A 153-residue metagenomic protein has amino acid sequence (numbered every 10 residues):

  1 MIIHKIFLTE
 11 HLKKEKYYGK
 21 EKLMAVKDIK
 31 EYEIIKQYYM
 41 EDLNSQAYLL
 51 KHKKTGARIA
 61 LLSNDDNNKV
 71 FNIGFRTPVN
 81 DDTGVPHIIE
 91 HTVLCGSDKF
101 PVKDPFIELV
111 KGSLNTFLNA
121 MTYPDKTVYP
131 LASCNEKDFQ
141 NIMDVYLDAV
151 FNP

Functional and structural regions predicted by a protein language model:
I2-K5, T9-K20: Short, positively charged and aromatic/hydrophobic N-terminal segments
I3, K16-Y17, E31, S113 (+1 more regions): Intrinsically disordered, low-complexity N-terminal regions enriched in serine/proline/glycine with scattered basic
G19-K22, K27-D28, K99: Intrinsic-disorder-associated interaction segments
E21, Y32-Y38, K53-K54, N80 (+1 more regions): A broad, low-specificity signal for short, low-complexity segments enriched in glycine/proline and polar/charged
A25-D65: N- or domain-start disorder-to-order transition segments that initiate the globular core
S63-I142, D148: M16/MPP (pitrilysin/insulinase) zinc-metallopeptidase core fold and M16-derived inactive scaffolds
L147-P153: A common structural junction motif
